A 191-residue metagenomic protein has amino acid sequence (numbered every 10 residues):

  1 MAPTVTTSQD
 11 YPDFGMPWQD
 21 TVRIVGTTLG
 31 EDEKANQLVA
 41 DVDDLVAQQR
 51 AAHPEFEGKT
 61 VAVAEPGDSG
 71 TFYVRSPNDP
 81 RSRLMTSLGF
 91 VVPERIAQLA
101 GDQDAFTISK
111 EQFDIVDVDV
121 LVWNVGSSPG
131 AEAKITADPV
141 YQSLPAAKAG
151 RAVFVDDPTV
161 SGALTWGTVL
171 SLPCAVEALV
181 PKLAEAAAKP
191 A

Functional and structural regions predicted by a protein language model:
M1-A2, L88, A147-K148: Short, structured coil segments at secondary-structure junctions
M1-S69, T165-A191: Extracytoplasmic substrate-binding proteins
D10-F14, G67-T71, G126-A131, P158-V160: Solvent-exposed loop/turn segments at secondary-structure junctions within structured extracellular/periplasmic domains
A51-E57, P66-S69, Y73, A100-S128: Ligand-binding pocket segment of bilobal, Venus flytrap-like solute-binding proteins
F72-P77, A133-K134: Short, well-ordered secondary-structure micro-motifs
R75-F106, P158-V160: Alpha-helical, coiled-coil/dimerization segments enriched in small aliphatic residues
V116-A191: Structured C-terminal subdomain patch of bacterial secreted/periplasmic proteins
